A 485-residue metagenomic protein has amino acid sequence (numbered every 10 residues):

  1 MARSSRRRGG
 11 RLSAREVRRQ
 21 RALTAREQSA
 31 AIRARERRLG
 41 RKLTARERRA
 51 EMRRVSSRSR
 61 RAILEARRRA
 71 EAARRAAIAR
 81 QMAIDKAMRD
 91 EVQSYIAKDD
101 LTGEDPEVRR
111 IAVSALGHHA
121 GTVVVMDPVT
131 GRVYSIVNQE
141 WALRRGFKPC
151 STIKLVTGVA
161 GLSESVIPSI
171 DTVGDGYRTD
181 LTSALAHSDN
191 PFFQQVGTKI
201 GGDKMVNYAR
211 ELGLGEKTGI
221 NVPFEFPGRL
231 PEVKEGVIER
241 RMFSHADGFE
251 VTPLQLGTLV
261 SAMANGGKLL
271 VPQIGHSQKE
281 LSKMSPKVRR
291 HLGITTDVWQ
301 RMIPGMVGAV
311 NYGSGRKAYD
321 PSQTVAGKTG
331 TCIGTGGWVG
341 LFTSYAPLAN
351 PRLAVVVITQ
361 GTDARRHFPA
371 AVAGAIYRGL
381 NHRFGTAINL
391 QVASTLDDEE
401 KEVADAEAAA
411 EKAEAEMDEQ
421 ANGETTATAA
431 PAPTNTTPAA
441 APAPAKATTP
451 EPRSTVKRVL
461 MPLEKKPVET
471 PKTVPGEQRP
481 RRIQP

Functional and structural regions predicted by a protein language model:
M1-T122, T386, L390-N422: Extracytoplasmic/periplasmic proteins that interact with beta-lactams or build/remodel peptidoglycan
S94-T102, E140-F147, G174-D175, T179-S183 (+5 more regions): Second-shell loop/turn segments in exported
A112-L116, G131, G146-S169, A184 (+4 more regions): Active-site SXXK
S114-Q139: A short, well-structured edge-of-sheet supersecondary motif
G121, T172-G257, A262-N265: Active-site-adjacent helix/loop patches that line small-molecule binding or acyl-intermediate pockets
S169-D189, G257-Y312, F384-A413: Conserved active-site-proximal loop/helix segments of enzymes involved in bacterial cell-wall and related
R240-D247, V251-G275, L281-V288, Y312-A387 (+1 more regions): Active-site beta-strand/loop architecture of penicillin-binding DD-peptidases
T437-P485: Long, low-complexity, intrinsically disordered segments
